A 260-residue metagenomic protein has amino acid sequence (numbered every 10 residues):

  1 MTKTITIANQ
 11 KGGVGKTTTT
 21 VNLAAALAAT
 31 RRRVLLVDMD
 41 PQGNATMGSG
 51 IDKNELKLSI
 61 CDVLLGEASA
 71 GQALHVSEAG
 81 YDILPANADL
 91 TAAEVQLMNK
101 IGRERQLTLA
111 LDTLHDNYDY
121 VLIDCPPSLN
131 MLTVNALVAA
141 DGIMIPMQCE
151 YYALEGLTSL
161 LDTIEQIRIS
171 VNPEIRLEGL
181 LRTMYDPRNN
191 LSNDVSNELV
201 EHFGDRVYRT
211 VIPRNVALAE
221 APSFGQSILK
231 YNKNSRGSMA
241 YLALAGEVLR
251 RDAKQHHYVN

Functional and structural regions predicted by a protein language model:
M1-N260: P-loop NTP-binding core
